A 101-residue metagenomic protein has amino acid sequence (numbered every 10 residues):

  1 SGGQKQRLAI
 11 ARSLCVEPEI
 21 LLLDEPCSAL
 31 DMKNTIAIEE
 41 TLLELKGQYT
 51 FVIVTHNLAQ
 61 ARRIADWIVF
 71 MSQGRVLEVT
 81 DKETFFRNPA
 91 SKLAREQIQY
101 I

Functional and structural regions predicted by a protein language model:
I10: Hydrophobic anchor residue at the start of the ABC signature
V16, G47: Conserved signature/switch motifs of ABC ATPase nucleotide-binding domains
L21-D24: Catalytic Walker B motif of ABC-type/P-loop ATPase nucleotide-binding domains
M32-N34: Helix N-cap at the start of a conserved alpha-helix in ABC-type nucleotide-binding domains
Y49-V54: Conserved H-loop
A61-R63: A short, surface-exposed alpha-helical micro-motif characterized by mixed small hydrophobic and charged/polar residues
L77, E83-I101: C-terminal boundary and immediately downstream tail of ABC-type ATPase nucleotide-binding domains
